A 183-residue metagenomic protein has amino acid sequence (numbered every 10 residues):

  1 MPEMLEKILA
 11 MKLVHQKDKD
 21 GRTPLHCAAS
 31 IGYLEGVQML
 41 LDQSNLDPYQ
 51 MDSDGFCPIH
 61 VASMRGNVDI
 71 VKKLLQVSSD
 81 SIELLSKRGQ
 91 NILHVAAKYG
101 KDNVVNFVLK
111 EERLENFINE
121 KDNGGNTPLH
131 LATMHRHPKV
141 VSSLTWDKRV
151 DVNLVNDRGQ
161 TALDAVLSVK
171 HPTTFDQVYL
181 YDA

Functional and structural regions predicted by a protein language model:
M1-P58: Solenoidal tandem-repeat scaffolds enriched in leucines and small polar residues
E3-M4, E35-G36, D69-I70, N103-V104 (+3 more regions): Conserved ankyrin/ankyrin-like repeat signature
K7-L13, M39-L46, K73-D80, L109-N116 (+1 more regions): Ankyrin repeat domain, specifically the short helix-to-loop turn at the C-terminus of the second helix of each repeat
K17-D18, M51-D52, L85-S86, K121-D122 (+1 more regions): Ankyrin repeat boundary/linker residues
K110-E111, S142, L154, R158-A183: Ankyrin-repeat-protein effector appendages
